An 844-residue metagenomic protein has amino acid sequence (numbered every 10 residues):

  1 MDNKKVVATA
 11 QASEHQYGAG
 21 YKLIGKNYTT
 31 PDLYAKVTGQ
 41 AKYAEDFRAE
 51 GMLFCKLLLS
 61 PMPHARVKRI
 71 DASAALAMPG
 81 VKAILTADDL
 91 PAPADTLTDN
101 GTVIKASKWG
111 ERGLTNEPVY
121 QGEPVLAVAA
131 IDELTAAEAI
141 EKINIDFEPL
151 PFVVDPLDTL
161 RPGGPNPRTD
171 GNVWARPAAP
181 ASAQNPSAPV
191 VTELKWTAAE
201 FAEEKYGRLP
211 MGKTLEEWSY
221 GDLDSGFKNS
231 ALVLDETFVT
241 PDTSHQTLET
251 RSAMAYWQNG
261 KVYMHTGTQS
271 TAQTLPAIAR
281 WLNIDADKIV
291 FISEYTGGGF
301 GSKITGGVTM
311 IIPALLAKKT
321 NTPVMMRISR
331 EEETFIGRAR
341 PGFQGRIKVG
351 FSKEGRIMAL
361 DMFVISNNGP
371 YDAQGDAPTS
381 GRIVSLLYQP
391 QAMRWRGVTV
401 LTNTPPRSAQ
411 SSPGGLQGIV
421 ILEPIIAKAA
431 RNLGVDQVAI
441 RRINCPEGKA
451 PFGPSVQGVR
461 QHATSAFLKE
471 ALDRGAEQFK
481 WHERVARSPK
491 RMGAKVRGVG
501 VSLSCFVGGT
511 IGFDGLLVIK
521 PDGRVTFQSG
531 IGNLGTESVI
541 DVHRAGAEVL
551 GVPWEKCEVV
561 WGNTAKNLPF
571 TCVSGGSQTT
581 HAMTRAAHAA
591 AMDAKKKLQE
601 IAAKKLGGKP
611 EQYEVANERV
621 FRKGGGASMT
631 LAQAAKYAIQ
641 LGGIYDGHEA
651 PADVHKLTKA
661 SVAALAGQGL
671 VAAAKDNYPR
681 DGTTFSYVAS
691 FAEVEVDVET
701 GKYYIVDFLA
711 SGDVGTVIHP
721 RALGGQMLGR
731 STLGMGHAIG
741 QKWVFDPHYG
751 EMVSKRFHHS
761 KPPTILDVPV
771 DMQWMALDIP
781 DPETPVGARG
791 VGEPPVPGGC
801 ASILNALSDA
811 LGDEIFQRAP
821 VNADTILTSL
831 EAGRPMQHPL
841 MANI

Functional and structural regions predicted by a protein language model:
M1-W196, F201, T309, Y637: Flexible, low-hydrophobicity surface segments
D2, M78, A87-D88, P186 (+5 more regions): C-terminal catalytic domains of large/alpha subunits in multi-subunit enzymes
K26, P31-A35, G101-I104, P186-W196 (+8 more regions): Glycine-rich loop/linker segments at domain edges
P31-A35, E141-V154, Q269, P276 (+4 more regions): Extended active-site and interfacial segments that coordinate phosphate-rich ligands in large catalytic machineries
A94-D99, E138-K142, L275-A277, F300-G306 (+11 more regions): Short acidic, glycine/serine/threonine-rich loops at helix termini
N116-E117, D285-E294, L316-S329, E333-I336: Conserved catalytic cysteine-centered active-site region of acyl-thioester-dependent Claisen-condensing enzymes
T169-L282, E447-R524, R544, S690 (+3 more regions): Helix-loop-helix junctions that connect adjacent transmembrane helices in secondary transporters/permeases, recognized
P276, Y295, G299-N321, M325-I328 (+1 more regions): Thiamine diphosphate
